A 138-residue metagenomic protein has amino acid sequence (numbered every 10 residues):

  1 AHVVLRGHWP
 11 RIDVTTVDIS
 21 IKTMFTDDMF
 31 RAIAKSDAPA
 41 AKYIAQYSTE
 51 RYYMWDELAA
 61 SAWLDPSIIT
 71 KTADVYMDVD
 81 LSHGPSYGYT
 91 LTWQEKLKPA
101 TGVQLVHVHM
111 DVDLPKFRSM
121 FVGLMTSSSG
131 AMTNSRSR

Functional and structural regions predicted by a protein language model:
H2-R138: Conformational coupling and interaction surfaces
